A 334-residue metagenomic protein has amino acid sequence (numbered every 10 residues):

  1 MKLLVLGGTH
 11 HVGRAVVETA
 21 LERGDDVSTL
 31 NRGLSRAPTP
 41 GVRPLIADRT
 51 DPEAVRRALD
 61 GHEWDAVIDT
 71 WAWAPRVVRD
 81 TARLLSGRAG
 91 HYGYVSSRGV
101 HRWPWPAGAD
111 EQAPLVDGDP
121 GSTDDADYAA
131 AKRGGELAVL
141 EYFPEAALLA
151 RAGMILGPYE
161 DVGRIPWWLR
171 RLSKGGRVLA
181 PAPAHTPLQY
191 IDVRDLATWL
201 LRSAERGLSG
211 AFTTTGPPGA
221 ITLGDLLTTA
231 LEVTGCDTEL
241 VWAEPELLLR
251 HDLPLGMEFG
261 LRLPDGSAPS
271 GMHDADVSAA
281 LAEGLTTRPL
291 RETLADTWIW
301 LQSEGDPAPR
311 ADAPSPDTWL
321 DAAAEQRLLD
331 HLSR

Functional and structural regions predicted by a protein language model:
L3-R23: N-terminal Rossmann NAD(P)H-binding glycine-rich loop of SDR-like oxidoreductase domains
L30-S35, D48-R49: N-terminal Rossmann-fold cofactor-binding loop
G41-P52, W71-A72: Rossmann-fold cofactor-recognition segment
H62-D119, E136-L140: NAD(P)-cofactor binding segment of oxidoreductase domains
S96, G135-Y159: Conserved beta-loop-beta element that borders a ligand/cofactor-binding pocket
A107-L137, V162-P166, Q189-Y190, A220: Short-chain dehydrogenase/reductase
G163-W168, P181-R206, G210-T213, D225 (+1 more regions): Substrate-positioning beta->alpha
R202-A268, A275-S278, A295-W298, G305-R334: Mid/C-terminal beta-alpha module of Rossmann-like enzyme folds, strongest in SDR-family dehydrogenases/epimerases
